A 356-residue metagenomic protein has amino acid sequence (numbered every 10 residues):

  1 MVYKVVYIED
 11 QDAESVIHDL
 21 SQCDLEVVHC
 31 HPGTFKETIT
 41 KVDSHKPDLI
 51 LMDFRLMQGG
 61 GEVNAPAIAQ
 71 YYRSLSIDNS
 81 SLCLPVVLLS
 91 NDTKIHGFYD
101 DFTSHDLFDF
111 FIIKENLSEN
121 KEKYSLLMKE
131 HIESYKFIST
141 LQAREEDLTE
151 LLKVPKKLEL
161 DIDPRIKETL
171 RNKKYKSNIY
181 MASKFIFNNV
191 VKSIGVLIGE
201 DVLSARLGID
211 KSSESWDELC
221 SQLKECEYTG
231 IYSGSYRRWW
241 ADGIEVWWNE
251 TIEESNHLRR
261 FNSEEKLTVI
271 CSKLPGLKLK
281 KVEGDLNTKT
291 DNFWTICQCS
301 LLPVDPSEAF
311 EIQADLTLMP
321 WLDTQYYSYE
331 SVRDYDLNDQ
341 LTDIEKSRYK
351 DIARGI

Functional and structural regions predicted by a protein language model:
M1-S21: Conserved acidic segment of CheY-like receiver
Q11-D12, C83-H96, K114-S118: Short beta-alpha junction loops
I17-C23, F98-H105: Short, aromatic/basic amphipathic alpha-helical patches
H29-M52: Acidic, metal-coordinating helix/loop segments flanking the phosphotransfer/catalytic sites of two-component signaling
T38, L49-C83, N91-Y99: Conserved phosphotransfer microenvironments
D100-N116: As written
K121-W240: Charge-rich interaction segments
D201-I356: Flexible loop/N-cap segments at domain edges
